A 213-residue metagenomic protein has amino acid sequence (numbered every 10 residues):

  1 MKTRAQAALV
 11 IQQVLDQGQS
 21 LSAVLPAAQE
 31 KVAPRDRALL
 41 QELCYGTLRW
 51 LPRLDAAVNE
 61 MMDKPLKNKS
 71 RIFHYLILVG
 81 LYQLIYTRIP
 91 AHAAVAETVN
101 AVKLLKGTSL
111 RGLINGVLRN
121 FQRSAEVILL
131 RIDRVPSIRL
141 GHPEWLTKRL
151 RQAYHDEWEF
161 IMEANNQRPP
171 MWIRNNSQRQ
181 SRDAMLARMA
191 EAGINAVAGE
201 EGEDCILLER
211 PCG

Functional and structural regions predicted by a protein language model:
M1-G213: Class I Rossmann-like S-adenosyl-L-methionine
